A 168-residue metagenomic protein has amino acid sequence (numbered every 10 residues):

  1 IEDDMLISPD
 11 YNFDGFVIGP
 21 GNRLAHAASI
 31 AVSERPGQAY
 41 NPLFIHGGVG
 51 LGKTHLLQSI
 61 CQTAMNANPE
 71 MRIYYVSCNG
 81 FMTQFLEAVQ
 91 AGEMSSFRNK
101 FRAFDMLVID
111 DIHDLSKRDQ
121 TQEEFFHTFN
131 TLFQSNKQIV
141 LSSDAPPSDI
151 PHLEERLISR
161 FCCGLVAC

Functional and structural regions predicted by a protein language model:
I7-L43, Q62: Pre-Walker A (pre-P-loop) alpha-helix and adjacent loop at the N terminus of AAA/AAA+ ATPase modules, a conserved
G37-Q58: Walker A/P-loop nucleotide-binding motif
T54-N68: P-loop NTPase Walker A phosphate-binding motif
P69-M106, D119: Short glycine-rich substrate-engagement loop in P-loop NTPases that contacts/grips substrate
Y75-V76, V108-D110, Q138-D144: Structural recognition of the conserved hydrophobic beta-strand(s) that form the central parallel beta-sheet of P-loop
L86-Q90, A145-C163: Short regulatory helix/loop adjacent to the ATP-binding pocket of P-loop NTPases
H113-F126, I150-L153: Conserved ATPase-coupling elements of RecA-like P-loop NTPase cores
H127-T128, L132-E154: Sensor-1/coupling segment of RecA-like P-loop NTPase cores
